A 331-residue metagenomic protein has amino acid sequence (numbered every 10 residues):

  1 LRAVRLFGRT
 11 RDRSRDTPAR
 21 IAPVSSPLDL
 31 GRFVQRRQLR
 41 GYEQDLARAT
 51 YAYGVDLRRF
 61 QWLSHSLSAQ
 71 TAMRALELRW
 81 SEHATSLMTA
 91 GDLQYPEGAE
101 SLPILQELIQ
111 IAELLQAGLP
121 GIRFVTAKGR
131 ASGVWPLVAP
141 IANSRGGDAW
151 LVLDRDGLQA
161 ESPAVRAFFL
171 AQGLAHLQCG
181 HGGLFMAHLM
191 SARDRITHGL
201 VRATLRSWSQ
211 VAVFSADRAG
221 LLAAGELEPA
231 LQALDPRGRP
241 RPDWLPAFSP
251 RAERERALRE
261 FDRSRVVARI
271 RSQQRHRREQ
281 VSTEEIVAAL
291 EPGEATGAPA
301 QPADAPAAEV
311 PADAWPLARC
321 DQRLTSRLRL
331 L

Functional and structural regions predicted by a protein language model:
A3-I141, R202-A203, S264-A268, S272-R275 (+1 more regions): Hydrophobic or amphipathic, alpha-helical segments that drive membrane association/targeting
T89-D92, A99-L119, H198-W244: Short helix/loop segments within enzyme catalytic domains that coordinate or immediately flank catalytic cofactors
I122-V125, S132-P163, G180: Active-site scaffold of zinc-dependent metalloenzymes
A164-A167, G173-M190: Catalytic Zn2+-binding segment of zinc metalloproteases
F168, F185-A203, S209: Active-site-flanking segments in enzyme catalytic domains
Q172-G173, P250: DG-centered beta-turn motif at the end of beta-strands
S209, L227-R277: Long, well-structured alpha-helical subdomains associated with metal-dependent extracellular/ecto-lumenal hydrolases
